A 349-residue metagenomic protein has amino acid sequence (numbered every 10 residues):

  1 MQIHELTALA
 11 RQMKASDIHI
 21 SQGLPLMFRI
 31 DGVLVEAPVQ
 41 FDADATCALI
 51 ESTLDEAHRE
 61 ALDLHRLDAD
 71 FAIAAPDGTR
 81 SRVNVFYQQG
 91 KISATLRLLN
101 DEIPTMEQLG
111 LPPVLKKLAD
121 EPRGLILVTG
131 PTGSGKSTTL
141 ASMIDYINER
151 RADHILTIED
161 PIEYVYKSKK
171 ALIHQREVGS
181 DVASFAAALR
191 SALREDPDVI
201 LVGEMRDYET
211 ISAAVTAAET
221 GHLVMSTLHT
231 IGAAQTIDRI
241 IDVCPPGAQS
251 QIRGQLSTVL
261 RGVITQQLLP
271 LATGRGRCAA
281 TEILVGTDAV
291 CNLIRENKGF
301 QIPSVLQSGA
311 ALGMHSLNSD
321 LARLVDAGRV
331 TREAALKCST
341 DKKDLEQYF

Functional and structural regions predicted by a protein language model:
M1-F349: Short, flexible helix-loop junctions that flank or precede catalytic/ligand sites
